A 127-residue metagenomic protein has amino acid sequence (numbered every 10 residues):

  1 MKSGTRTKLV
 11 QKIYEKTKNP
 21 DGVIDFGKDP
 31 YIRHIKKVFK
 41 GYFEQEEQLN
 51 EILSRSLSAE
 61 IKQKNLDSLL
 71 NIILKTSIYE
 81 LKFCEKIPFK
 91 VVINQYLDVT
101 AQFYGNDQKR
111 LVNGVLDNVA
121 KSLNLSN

Functional and structural regions predicted by a protein language model:
M1-Q102, Q108, N113-N127: N-terminal interaction/assembly modules
